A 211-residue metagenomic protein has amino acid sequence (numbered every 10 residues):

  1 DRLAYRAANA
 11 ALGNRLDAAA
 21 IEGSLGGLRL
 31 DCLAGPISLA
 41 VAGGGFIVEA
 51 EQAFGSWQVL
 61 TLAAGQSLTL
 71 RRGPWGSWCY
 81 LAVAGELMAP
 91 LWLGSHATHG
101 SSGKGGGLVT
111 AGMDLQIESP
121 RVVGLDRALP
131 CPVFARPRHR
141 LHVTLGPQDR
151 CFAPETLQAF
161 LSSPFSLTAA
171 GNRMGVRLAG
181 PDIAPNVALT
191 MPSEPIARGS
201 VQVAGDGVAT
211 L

Functional and structural regions predicted by a protein language model:
D1-L211: Conserved "landmark" site that anchors the functional core of diverse proteins
